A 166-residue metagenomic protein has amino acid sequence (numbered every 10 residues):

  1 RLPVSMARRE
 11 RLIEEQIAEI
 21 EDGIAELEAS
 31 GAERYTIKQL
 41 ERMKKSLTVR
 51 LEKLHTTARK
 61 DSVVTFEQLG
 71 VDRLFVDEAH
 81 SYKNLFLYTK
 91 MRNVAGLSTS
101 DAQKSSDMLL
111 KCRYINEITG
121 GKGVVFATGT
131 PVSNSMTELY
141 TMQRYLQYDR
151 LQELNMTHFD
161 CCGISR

Functional and structural regions predicted by a protein language model:
R1-E19: Conserved P-loop NTPase-based nucleic-acid remodeling module centered on helicase motor cores
R1-P3, G70, F126-T128: Conserved two-lobed SF2 helicase motor
L2-R8, Y82-N84, S133-E138: Switch/connector loops and helix/strand junctions flanking conserved nucleotide-binding motifs in nucleotide-processing
E14-Q39, K90-R166: Conserved P-loop NTPase motor "coupling/switch" region that bridges the ATPase
I37-D72, L85, N93-K111: Conserved helicase/translocase P-loop NTPase motor core
D72-R73, G123: The start of beta-strands in P-loop NTPase/AAA+ ATPase cores
D77-E78: Walker B catalytic acidic pair
